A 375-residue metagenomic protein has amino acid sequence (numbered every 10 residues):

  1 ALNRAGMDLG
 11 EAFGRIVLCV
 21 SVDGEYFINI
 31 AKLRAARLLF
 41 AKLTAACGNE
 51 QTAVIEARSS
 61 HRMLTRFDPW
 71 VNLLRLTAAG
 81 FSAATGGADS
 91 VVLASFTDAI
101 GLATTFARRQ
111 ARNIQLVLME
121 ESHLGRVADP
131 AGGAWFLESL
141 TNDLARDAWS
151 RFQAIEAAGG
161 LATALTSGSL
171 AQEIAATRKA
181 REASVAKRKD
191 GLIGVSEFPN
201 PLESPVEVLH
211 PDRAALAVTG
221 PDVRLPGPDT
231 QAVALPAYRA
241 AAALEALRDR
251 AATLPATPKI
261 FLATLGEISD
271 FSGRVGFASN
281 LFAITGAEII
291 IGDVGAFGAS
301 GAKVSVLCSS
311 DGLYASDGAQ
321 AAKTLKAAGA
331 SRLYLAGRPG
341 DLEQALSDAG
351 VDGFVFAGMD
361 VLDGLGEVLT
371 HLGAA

Functional and structural regions predicted by a protein language model:
A1, L74-F152: Mobile "lid/hinge" segments at catalytic clefts and subdomain interfaces of large enzymes
A1-A83, F96-R112, M359: Helix-rich catalytic cores of soluble enzyme domains
D23-A35, H61-L74, G101-A111, F136-R151 (+4 more regions): Short glycine/threonine-rich loop-to-helix capping motif typified by GTGT followed within a few residues by an Asp-Pro
E50-I55, A256-T257, K303, L325-A336: Short beta-strand/loop segments at the ligand-binding rim of alpha/beta enzyme cores
D89, D147-S150, A154-P258: Intrinsic disorder at enzyme termini
E120, L254, K259-S309, Y314-A327: Generic long, charged, amphipathic alpha-helical segments
A214-I290, E343, L362, G366-A374: ATP-dependent carboxylate/acyl-activation modules
A319-A375: Peripheral docking tails and interdomain loops at the edges of cofactor- or intermediate-handling domains
